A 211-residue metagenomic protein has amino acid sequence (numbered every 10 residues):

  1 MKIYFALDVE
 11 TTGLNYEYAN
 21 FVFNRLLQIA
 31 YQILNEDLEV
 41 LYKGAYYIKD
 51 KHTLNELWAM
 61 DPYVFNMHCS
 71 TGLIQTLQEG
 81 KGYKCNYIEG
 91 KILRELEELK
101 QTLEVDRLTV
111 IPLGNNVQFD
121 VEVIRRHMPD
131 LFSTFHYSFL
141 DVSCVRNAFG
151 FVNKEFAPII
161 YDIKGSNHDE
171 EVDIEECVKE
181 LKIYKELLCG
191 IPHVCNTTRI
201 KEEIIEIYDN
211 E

Functional and structural regions predicted by a protein language model:
M1, Y208-E211: Short intrinsically disordered terminal tails
I3-F5, E10-G114: Conserved non-catalytic scaffold segment of RNase H-like nuclease domains
V9-L14, A19-L26, L38, L108 (+5 more regions): Catalytic phosphate/metal-binding cores of nucleic-acid and nucleotide-processing enzymes, i.e., regions that mediate
T53-N55, A59-L73, L140-V178: Active-site-proximal helix-loop-helix substrate-binding element of RNase H-like nuclease domains
Q78-C85, R126, N147, E175 (+1 more regions): A ubiquitous, low-specificity "background" feature that marks scattered single residues across proteins without
Q78-Y83, T134-L140, S166: Short, exposed beta-strand "edge-strand" segments with a Pro/Gly-rich flavor and a Y/T-containing core
I111-Q118, E122-V123, H127, E155-Y208: Acidic, Mg2+-coordinating catalytic module of metal-dependent nucleases/exonucleases that use a two-metal-ion mechanism
